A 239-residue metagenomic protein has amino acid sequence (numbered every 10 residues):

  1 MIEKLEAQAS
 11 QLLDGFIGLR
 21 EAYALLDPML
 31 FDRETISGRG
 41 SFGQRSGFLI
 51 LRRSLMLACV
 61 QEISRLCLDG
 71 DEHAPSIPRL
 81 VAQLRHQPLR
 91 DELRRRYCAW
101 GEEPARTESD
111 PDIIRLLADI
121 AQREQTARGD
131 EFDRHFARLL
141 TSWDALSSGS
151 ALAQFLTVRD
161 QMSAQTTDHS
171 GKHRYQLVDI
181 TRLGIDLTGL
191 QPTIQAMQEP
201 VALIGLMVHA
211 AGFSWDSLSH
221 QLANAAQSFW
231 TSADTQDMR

Functional and structural regions predicted by a protein language model:
M1-S150, V178-R239: Amphipathic alpha-helical interface segments
W143-H173: Histidine-centered, metal-coordinating catalytic motifs and their short helical/loop contexts
